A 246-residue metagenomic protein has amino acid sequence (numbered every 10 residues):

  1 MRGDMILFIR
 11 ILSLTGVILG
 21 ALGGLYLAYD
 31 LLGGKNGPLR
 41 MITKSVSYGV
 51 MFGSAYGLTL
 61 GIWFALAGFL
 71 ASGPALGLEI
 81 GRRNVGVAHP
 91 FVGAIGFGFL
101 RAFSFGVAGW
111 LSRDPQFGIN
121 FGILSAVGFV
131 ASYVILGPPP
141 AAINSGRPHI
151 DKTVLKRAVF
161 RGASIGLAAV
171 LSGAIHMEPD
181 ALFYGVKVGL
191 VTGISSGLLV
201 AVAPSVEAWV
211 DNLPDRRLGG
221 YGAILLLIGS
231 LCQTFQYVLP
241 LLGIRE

Functional and structural regions predicted by a protein language model:
R2-L19: Hydrophobic transmembrane alpha-helical segments in integral membrane proteins
R10-T15, A65-A67, F91, D114-I123 (+1 more regions): Hydrophobic alpha-helical transmembrane segments
S13-G16, P38-V50: Loop-to-helix transition at the N-terminal end of transmembrane alpha-helices
Y29-K44, F69-G96, L100, S104-G118 (+2 more regions): Cytoplasmic membrane-interface regions of multi-pass membrane proteins
T59, S104-P115, V170-A181, V238-P240: Juxtamembrane "helix-exit" motif on the non-cytosolic side of transmembrane helices
S125, G173-P204: Short alpha-helical packing/oligomerization segments
L231-E246: Juxtamembrane boundary at the C-terminal end of a transmembrane helix
